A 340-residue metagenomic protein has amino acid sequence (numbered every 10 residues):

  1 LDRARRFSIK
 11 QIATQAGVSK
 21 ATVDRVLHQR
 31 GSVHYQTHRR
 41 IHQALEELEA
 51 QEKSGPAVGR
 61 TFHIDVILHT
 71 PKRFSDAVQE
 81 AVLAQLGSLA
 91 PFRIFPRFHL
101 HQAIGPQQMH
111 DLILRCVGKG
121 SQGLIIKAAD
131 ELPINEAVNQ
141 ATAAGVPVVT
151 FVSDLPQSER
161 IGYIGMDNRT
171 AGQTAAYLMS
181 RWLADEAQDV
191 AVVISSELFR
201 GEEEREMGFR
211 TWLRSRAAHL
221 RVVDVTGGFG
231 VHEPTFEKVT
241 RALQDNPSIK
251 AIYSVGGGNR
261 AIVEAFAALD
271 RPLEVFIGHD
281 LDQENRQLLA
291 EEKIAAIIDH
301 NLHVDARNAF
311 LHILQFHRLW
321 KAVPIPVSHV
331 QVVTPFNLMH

Functional and structural regions predicted by a protein language model:
L1-P56: N-terminal helix-turn-helix DNA-binding module of bacterial transcription factors
A44, L213, L302-H340: Hinge/cleft segment of the Venus flytrap/periplasmic-binding protein
E52-D111: Amphipathic helical "hinge" segments at domain boundaries
H69-D76, R97-Q108, D130, I164-Q173 (+5 more regions): Hinge/beta->alpha junction and helix N-cap segments in small-molecule ligand-binding domains
S88-F92, A144, L213-L220, D245-N246 (+1 more regions): Short helix-capping segments at alpha-helix termini
I125-A141, F209, T226-E284: Hydrophobic alpha-helical
P133-T170, Q283-A290, I294: Flexible loop/hinge segments that line or gate small-molecule binding clefts
Q173-D189: A conserved helix-loop-strand patch within extracytoplasmic ligand-binding domains of the periplasmic binding
